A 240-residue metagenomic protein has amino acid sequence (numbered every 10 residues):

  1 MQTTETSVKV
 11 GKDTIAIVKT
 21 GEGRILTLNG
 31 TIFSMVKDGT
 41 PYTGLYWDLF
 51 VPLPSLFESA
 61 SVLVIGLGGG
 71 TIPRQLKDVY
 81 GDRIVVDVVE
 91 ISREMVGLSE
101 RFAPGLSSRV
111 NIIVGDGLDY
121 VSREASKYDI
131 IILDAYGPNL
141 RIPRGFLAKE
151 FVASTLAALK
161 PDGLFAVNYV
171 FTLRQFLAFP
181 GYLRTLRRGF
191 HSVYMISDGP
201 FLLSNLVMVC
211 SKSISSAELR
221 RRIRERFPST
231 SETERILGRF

Functional and structural regions predicted by a protein language model:
M1-K19, I25-L28, I32-K37, L202-F240: SAM/dcSAM-binding transferase cores
S7, T40-L164, R174-L183, L202: The AdoMet/dcAdoMet-binding core of the Class I SAM-like
E22, T31, R93, G117 (+1 more regions): Residues that form or immediately flank small-molecule/cofactor binding pockets and catalytic motifs
R83, S107-R109, D162, F190-S192 (+1 more regions): A generic structural signal for alpha->beta connector loops
V114-D116, S197, T230-S231: Short loop/edge segments at beta-strand edges and connector loops that shape dinucleotide/nucleotide cofactor-binding
T185-R188: Extracellular glycoside hydrolase catalytic/binding regions
F190-F201: Conserved S-adenosyl-L-methionine
